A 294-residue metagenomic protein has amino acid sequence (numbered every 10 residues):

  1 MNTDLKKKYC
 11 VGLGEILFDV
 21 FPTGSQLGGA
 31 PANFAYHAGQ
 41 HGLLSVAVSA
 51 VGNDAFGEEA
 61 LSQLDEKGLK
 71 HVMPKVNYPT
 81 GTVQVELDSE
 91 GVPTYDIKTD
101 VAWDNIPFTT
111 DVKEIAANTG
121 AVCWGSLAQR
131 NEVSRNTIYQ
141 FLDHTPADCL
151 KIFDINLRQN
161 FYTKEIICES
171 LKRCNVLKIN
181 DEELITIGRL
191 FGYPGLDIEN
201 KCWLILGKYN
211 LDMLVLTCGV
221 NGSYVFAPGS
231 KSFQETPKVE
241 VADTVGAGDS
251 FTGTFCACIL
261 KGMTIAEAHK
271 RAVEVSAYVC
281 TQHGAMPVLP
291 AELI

Functional and structural regions predicted by a protein language model:
M1-L69, V83, V241-A242: Glycine-rich phosphate/adenosyl-contacting loop at the front of the ribokinase-like
M1-Y9, F191, G195-I294: Conserved phosphate-binding/catalytic region of the ribokinase-like
Y9, G120-A121, L150, M213: Structural motif
G14-E15, S49, F153-I155, I179 (+1 more regions): Active-site flanking residues adjacent to catalytic metal/cofactor-binding acidic residues
L44, L150, V176, D212-M213: Proline-centered loop/turn at the N-terminus of a beta-strand
L44-S126, H144-A147: Conserved N-terminal subdomain of the carbohydrate kinase-like
E114-I115, E169-S170, G207: Structural alpha-helical scaffold elements that stabilize or flank donor/cofactor-binding regions in carbohydrate
A121, S126-N200, G222: Conserved beta-alpha-beta core of the PfkB/ribokinase-like small-molecule kinase fold
